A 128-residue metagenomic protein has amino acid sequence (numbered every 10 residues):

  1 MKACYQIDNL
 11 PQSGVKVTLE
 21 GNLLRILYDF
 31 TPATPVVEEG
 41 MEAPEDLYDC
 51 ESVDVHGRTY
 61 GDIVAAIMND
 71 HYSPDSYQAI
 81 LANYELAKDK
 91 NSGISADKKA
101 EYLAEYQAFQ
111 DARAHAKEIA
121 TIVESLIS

Functional and structural regions predicted by a protein language model:
M1-S128: A preference for well-ordered globular domain cores that mediate specific macromolecular interactions or catalysis
